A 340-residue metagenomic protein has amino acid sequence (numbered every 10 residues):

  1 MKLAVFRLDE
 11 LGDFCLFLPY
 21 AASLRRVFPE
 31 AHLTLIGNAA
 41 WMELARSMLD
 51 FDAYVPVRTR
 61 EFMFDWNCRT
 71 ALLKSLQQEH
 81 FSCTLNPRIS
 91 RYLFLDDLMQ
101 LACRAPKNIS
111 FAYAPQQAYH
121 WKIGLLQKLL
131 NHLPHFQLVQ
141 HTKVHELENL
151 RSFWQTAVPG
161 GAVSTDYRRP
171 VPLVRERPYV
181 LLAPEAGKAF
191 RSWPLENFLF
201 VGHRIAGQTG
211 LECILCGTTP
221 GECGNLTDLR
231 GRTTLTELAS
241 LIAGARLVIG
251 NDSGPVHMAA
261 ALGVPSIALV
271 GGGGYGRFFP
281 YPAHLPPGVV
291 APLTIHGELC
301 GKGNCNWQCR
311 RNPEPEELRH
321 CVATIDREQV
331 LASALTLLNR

Functional and structural regions predicted by a protein language model:
M1-R340: Catalytic machinery of carbohydrate-active enzymes, primarily nucleotide-sugar-dependent glycosyltransferases
